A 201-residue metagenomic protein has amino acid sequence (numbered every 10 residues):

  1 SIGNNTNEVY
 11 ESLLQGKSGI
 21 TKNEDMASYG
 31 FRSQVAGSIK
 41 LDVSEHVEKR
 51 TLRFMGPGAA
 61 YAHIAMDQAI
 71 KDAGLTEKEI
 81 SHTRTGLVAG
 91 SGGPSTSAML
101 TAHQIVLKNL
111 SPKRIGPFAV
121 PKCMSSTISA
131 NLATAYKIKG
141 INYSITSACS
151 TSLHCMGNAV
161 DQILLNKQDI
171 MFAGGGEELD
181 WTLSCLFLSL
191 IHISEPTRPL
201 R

Functional and structural regions predicted by a protein language model:
E8-V9, L14-S147, G176-S184: Conserved beta-ketoacyl condensing-enzyme motif
K137, L164-L165: Residue-level signal for alpha-helix termini/capping positions
S152: Short conserved active-site loop signatures built around small residues
C155: Active-site histidine-anchored catalytic micro-motif
K167-M171: Short, high-confidence coil segments that cap the C-terminus of an alpha-helix and link into the following beta-strand
I191-R201: Single conserved hydrophobic/aromatic residue that forms the stacking wall/gate of nucleotide- or nucleobase-binding
